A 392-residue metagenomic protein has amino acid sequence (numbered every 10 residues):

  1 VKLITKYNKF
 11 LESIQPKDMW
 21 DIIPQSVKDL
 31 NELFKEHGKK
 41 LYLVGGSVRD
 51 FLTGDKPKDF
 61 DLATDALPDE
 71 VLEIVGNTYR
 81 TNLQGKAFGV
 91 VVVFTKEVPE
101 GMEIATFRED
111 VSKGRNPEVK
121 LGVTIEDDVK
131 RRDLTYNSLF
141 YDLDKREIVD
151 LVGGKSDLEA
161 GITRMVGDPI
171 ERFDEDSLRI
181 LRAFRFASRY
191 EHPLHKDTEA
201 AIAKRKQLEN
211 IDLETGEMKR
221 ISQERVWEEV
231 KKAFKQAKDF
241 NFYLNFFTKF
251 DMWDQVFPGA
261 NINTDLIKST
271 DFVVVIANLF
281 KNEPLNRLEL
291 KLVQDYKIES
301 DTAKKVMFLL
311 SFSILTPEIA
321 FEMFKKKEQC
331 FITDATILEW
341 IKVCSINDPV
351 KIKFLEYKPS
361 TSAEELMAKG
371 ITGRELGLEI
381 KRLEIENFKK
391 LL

Functional and structural regions predicted by a protein language model:
L3-I4, N8-L392: Catalytic cores of the polymerase beta-like nucleotidyltransferase superfamily and closely associated nucleotide
